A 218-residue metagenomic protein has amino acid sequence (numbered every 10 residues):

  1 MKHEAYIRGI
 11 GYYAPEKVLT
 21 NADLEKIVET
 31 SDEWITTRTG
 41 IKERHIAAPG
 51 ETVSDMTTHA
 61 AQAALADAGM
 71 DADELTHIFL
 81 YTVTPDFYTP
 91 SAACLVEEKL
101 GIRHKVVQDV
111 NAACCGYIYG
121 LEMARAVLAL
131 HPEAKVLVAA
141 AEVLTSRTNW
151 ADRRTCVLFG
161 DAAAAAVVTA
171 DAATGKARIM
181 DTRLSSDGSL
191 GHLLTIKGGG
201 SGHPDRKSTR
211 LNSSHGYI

Functional and structural regions predicted by a protein language model:
M1-P49, D152-R210: Condensing-enzyme catalytic core mediating Claisen C-C bond formation in acyl metabolism
I7, I35, D73-Y81, Q108-N111 (+2 more regions): Beta-strand segments within the central parallel beta-sheet cores of soluble alpha/beta enzyme folds
I7-G9, I35, A64, I78 (+3 more regions): Conserved small-residue
Y12-Y13, Y81-F87, A112-Y117, A140-S146 (+1 more regions): Acidic, glycine-rich active-site loops and adjacent beta-strand->loop/helix elements that engage anionic groups
W34-D55, V83-K135: Conserved catalytic cysteine-centered active-site region of acyl-thioester-dependent Claisen-condensing enzymes
A60-T76: Phosphate/pyrophosphate-binding loops at sites that engage ATP/ADP/AMP, CoA/4′-phosphopantetheine, polyphosphate
V127-A163: Flexible, glycine-rich active-site loops centered on histidine and acidic residues that chelate a metal or position
L211-I218: Positively charged, low-complexity/disordered segments
